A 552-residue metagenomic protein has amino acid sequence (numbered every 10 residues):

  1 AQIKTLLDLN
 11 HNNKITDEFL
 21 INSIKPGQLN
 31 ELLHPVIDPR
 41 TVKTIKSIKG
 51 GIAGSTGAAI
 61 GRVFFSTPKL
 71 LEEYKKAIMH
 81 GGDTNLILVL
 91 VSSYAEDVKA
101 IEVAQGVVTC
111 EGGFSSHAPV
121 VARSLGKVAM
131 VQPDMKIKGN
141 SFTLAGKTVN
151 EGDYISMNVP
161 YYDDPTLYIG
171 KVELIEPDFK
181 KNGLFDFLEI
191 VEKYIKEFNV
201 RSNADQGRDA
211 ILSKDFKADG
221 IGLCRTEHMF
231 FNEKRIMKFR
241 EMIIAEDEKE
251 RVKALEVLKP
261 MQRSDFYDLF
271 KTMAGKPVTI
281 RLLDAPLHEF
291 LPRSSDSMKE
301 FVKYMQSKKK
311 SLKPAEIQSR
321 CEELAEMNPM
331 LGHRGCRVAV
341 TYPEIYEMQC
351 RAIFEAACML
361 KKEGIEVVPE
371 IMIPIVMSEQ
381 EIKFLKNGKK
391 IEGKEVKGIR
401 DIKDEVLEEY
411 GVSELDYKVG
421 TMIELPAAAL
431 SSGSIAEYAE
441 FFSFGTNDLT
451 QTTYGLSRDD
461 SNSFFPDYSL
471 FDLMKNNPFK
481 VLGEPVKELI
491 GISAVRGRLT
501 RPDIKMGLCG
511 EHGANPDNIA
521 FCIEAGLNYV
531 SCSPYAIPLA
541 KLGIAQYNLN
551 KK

Functional and structural regions predicted by a protein language model:
A1, H34-T41, K46, G54-N85 (+2 more regions): Acidic, glycine-rich flexible loop/linker segments
A1-S23: Extended, domain-scale alpha-helical bundle/helix-rich regions
T5-N10, S115, V149, D153-S156 (+3 more regions): C-terminal, active-site-flanking charged/polar segments
N13, A122, I155, I353 (+1 more regions): Residue-level signal for inorganic ion chemistry
I15-I21, M130, V278, K505-M506: Acidic/polar loop patches that form or flank catalytic/metal-binding clefts of enzymes that bind anionic ligands
D17-I60, S378-V419: Amphipathic alpha-helical
I87, Y94-E102, G106-V108, F114-Y154 (+7 more regions): Glycine-rich phosphate/ribose-binding loops and adjacent secondary-structure elements that form binding surfaces
F179-K552: Conserved alpha/beta-domain cores
